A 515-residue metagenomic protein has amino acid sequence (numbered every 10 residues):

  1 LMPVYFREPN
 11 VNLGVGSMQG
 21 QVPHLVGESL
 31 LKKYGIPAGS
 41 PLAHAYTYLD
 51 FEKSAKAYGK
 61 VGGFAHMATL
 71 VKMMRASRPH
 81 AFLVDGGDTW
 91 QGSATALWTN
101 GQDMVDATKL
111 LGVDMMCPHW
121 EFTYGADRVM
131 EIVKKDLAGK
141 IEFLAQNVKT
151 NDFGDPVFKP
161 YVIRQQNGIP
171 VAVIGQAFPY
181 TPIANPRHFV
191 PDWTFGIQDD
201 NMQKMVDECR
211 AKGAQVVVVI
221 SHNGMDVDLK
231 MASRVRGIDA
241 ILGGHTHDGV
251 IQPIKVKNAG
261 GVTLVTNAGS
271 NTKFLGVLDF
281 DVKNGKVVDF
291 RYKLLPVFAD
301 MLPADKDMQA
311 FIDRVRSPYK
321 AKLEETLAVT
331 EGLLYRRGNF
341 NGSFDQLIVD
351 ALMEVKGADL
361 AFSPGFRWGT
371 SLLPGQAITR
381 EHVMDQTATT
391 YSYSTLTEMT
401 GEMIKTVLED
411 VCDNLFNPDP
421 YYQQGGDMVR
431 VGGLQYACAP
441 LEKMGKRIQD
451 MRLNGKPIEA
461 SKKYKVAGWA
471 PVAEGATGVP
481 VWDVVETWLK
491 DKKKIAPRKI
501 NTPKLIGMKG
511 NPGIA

Functional and structural regions predicted by a protein language model:
L1-A299, D307, N339-A351, A361 (+3 more regions): Acidic, metal/ion-coordinating pockets
M2-R7, V11-V15, K140-N147, D152 (+5 more regions): Feature captures C-terminal
P9, R75, V133, L137 (+8 more regions): Generic secondary-structure transition motif, activating predominantly at the C-termini of alpha-helices
G27-L30, V129, M308-Y319, L323-T326 (+4 more regions): Generic structural signal of hydrophobic/aromatic residues within well-ordered alpha-helices of folded domains
K32-A45, P179, S317-V329, T379-V383 (+1 more regions): Short, compositionally biased low-complexity segments
M67, G92, L97, D106 (+16 more regions): Basic, gly/Ser/Thr/Pro-rich low-complexity segments located predominantly at protein N termini
P170, L333-L334, Q435, P457: Short, solvent-exposed loop/turn motifs
V288-F290, P296-T379: Hard-cation-handling environments
